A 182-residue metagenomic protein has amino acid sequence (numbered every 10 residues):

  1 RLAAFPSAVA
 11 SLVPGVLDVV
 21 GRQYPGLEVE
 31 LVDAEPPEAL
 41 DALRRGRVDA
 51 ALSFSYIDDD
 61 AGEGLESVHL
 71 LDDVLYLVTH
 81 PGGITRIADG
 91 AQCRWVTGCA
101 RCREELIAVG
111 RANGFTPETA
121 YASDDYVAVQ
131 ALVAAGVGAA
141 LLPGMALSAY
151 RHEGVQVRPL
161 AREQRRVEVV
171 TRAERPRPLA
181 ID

Functional and structural regions predicted by a protein language model:
R1-A3, A51, V96, A140 (+1 more regions): Short, well-ordered beta-strand segments
R1-D59, S123: Central regulatory/effector-binding core of bacterial HTH transcription factors
L2, L43-R44, G90, Q130-V137 (+1 more regions): Hydrophobic residues within well-ordered alpha-helices
L12, T85, Q156-D182: A late-sequence structural motif
V48, L52-G62, V127-V155: A ligand-binding cleft/hinge motif common to bilobed small-molecule-binding domains
G62-C99: Flexible hinge/capping segments at coil-to-helix
L65-Y76, G144, H152-R166: Short beta-strand->loop
Q92-G114, E118, A135, R177-D182: Secondary-structure junction motif
